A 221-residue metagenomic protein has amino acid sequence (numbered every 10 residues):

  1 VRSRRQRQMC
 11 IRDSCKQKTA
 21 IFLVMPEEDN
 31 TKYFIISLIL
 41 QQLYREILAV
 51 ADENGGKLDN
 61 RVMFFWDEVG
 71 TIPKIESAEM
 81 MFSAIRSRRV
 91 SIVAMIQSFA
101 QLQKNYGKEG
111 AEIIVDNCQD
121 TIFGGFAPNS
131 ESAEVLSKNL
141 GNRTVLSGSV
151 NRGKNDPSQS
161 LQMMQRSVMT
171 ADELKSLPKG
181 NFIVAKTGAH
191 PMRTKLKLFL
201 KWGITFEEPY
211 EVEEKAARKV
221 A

Functional and structural regions predicted by a protein language model:
R4-V90, N105-Y106, M169-L196, L200-A221: P-loop NTPase motor domains
F82-I183: Conserved ATP-driven motor cores of ASCE-family P-loop NTPases powering translocation/secretion/packaging/pilus
